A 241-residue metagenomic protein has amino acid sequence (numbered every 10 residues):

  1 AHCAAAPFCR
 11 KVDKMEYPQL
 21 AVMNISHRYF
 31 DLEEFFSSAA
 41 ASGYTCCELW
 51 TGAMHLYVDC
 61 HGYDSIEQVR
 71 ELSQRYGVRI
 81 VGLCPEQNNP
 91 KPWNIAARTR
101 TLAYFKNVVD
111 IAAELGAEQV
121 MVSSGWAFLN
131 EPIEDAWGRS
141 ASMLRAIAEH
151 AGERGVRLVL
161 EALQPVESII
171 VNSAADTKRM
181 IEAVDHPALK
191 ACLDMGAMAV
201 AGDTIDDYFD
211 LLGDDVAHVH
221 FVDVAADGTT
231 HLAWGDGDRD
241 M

Functional and structural regions predicted by a protein language model:
H2-A5, E34, Q74-R79, K91-K190 (+1 more regions): Active-site acidic/histidine proton-transfer and metal-coordination neighborhood in alpha/beta enzyme cores
C9-E118, R145, H186, K190 (+1 more regions): N-terminal pre-domain/capping segments
P18, Y29, F36, L56-C60 (+5 more regions): Gly/Pro-rich active-site loop or hairpin
S26, T51-A53, E86-N89, S124-F128 (+3 more regions): Active-site-proximal loop/turn and secondary-structure-junction residues that shape catalytic pockets, frequently
A39, S65-E67, R98-T101, G138-R139 (+3 more regions): Short, hinge-like loop/turn segments at secondary-structure boundaries
C46, V159-L160, C192-M195: Generic enzyme active-site microenvironment
I80, S123, D194, A233-G235: Short glycine/serine/threonine-biased micro-segments
L83, V122, V219-F221: Short glycine/serine/threonine-enriched helix-capping/active-site loop that flanks the nucleotide-sugar donor pocket
